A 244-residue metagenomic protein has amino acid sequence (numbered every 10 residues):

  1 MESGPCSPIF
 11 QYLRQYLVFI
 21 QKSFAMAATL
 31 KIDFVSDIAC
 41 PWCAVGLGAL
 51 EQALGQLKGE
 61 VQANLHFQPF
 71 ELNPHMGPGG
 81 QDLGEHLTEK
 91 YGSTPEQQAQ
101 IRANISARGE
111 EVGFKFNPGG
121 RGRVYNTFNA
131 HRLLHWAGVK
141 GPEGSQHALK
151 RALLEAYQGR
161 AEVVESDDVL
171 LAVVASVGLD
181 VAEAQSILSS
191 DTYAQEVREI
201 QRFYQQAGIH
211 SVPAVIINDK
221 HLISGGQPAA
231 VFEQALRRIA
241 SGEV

Functional and structural regions predicted by a protein language model:
Q11-Y16, Q21: Low-complexity, intrinsically disordered or signal/transmembrane-proximal segments
F24-A28, I32-G59, F67, L134-V244: C-terminal cap of thioredoxin/glutaredoxin-like
L47-Y157: Structural alpha/beta surface segment adjacent to cysteine/selenocysteine redox centers across thiol/disulfide enzymes
